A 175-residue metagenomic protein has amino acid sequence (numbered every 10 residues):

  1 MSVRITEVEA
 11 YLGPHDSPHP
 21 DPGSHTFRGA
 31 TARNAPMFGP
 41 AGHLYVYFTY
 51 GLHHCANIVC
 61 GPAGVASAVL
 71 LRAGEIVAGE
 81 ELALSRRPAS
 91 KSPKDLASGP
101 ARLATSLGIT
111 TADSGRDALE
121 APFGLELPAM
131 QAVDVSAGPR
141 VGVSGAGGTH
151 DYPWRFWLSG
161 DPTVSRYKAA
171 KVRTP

Functional and structural regions predicted by a protein language model:
M1-P175: Conserved, well-structured core segments that form or line functional sites
